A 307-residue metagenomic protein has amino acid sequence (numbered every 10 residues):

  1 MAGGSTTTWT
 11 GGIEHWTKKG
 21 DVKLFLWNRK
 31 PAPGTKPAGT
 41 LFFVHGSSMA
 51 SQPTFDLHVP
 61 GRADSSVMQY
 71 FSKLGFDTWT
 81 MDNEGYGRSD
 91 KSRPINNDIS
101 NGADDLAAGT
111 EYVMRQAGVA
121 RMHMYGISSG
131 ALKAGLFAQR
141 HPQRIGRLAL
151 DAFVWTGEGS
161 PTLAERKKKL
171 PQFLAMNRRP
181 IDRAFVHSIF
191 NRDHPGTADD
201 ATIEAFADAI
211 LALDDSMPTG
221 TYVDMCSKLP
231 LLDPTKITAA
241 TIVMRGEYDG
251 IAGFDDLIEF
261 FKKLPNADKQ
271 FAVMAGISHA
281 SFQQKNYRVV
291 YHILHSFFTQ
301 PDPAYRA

Functional and structural regions predicted by a protein language model:
G3-T35: N-terminal cap/lid segment of alpha/beta-hydrolase-fold proteins
P33-F76: Short, surface-exposed "cap/lid" segments of acyl-processing enzymes
Q52-P53, W79-N97, H279: Glycine-rich "HGGG/HGxG" loop immediately N-terminal to the catalytic nucleophile of the alpha/beta-hydrolase
A103-R121: Conserved acidic catalytic loop of the alpha/beta-hydrolase fold
A120-Y125, S129-T156: Conserved hydrolase catalytic core segment
L163-M244, K263: Alpha/beta-hydrolase
G250-D256: Conserved alpha/beta-hydrolase "acid-adjacent" motif
I277-R288: Catalytic histidine-centered segment of alpha/beta-hydrolase-like enzymes
